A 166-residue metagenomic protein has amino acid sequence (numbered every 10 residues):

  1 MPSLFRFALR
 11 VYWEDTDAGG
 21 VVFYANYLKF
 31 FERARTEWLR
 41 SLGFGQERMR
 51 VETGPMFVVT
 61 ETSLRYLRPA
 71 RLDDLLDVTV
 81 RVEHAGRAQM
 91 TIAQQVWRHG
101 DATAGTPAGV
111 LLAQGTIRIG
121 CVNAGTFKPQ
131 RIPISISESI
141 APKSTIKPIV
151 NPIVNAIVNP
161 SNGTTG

Functional and structural regions predicted by a protein language model:
M1-T60, N123-K147, N162-G166: Hot-dog-fold acyl-thioester-processing enzymes
A8-Y12, R65, R118: Generic structural detector for well-ordered beta-strands
T60-Y66, V78-T79: Short structured motifs
Y66-L75, E83-P148, V158-G166: HotDog/MaoC-like acyl-thioester-processing domains
